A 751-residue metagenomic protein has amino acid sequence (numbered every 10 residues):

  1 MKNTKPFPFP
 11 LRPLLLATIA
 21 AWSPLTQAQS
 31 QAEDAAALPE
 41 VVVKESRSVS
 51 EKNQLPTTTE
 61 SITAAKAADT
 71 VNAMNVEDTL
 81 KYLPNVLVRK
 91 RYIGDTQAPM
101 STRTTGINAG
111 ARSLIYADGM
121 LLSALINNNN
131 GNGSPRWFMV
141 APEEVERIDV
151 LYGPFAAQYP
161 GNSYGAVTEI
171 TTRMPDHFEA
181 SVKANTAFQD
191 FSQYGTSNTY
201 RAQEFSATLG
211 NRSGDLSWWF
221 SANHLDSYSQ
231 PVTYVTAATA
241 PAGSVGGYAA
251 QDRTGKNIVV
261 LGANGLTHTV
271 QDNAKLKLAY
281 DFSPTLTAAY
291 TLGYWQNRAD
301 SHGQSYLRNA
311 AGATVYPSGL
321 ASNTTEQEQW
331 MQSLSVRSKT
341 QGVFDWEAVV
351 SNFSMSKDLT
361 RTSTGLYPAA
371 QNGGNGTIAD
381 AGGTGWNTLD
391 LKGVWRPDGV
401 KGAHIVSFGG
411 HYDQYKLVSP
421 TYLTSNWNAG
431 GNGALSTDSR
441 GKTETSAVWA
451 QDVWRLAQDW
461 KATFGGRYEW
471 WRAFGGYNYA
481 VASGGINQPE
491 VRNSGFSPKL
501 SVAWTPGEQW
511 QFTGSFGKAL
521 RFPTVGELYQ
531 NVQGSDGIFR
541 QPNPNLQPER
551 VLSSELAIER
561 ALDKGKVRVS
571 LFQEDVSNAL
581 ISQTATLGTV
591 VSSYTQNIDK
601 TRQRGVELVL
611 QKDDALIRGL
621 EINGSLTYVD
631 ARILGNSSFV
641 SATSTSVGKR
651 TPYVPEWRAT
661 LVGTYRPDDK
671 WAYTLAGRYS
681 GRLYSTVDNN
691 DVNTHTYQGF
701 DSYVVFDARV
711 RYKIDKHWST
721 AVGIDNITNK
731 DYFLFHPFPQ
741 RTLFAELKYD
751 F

Functional and structural regions predicted by a protein language model:
P39-V71, T96-P99, N127: N-terminal periplasmic "start-of-domain" segments of outer-membrane beta-barrel proteins
E77-A124: Extracytoplasmic beta-strand/coil segments of soluble accessory domains associated with Gram-negative outer-membrane
M120-P154: Short acidic/polar hinge/loop motifs at secondary-structure boundaries that mediate gating or recognition
K183, A457-A462, K566, F572-V576 (+3 more regions): Gram-negative outer-membrane beta-barrel transporters
N198-D300, E328-W330, S446, P498: Transmembrane beta-barrel wall of Gram-negative outer-membrane proteins
A279-W295, N323-A480, N487, A503-T505 (+4 more regions): Face-selective signature of the C-terminal outer-membrane beta-barrel domain
D281-S283, A403-D413, S439-E574, V662-D668 (+2 more regions): Structural signature of Gram-negative outer-membrane beta-barrels, strongest in the C-terminal barrel of TonB-dependent
S335-K339, D345-R361, A503-T505, Q511-G517 (+4 more regions): Membrane-embedded beta-barrel scaffold of Gram-negative outer-membrane proteins
